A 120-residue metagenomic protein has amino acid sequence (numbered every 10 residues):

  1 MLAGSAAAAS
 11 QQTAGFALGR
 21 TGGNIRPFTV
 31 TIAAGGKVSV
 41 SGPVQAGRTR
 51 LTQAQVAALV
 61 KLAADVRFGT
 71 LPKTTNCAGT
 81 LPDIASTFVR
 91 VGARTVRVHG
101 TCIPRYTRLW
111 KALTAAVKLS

Functional and structural regions predicted by a protein language model:
M1-A3: Bacterial N-terminal signal peptides
A6-T21, R50, Q55-A57, L62 (+1 more regions): Short, well-ordered, aromatic-rich surface patches in folded extracellular/luminal domains
T21-G23, G35: Solvent-exposed coil/turn segments that connect beta secondary-structure elements in extracytoplasmic/periplasmic
N24-R26, S41-P43, G92-R94: Short strand-coil-strand connectors
R26-F28, A85: Residue-level marker for the onset of beta-strands and adjacent loop->beta junctions in well-ordered domains
T29-G47: Short, flexible N-terminal segments of the mature chain
